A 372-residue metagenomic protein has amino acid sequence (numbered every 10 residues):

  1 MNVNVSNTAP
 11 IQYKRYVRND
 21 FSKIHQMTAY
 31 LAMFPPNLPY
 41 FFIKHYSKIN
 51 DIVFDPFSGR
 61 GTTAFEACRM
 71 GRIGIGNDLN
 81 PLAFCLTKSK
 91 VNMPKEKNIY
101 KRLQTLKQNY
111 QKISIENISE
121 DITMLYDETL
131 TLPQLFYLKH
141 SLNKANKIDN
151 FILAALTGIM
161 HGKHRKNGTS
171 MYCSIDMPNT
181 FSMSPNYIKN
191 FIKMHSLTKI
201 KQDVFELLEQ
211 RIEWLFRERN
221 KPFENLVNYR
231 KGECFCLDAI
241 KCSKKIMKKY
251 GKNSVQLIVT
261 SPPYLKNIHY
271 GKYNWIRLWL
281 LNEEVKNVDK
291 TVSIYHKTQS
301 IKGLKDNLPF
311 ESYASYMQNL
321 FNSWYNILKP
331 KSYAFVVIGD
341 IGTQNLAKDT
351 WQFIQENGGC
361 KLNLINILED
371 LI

Functional and structural regions predicted by a protein language model:
M1-I49: S-adenosyl-L-methionine
F34-L38, F42-Q111, K199-K244, L257-N287 (+4 more regions): Conserved S-adenosyl-L-methionine
I52, K331-F335: Short glycine-centered segments of the SAM/dcSAM-binding site in methyltransferase folds
L82-A145, E283-S300: Conserved phosphoryl-transfer catalytic core
L135-T260, L265-I268: SAM-dependent nucleic-acid methyltransferase catalytic core
K245-L257, P263-P330: SAM-dependent methyltransferase catalytic-core segment centered on the flexible catalytic loop and adjoining short
N319-S323, L346-G358: Short alpha-helix
G342-T343, C360-I372: Class I S-adenosyl-L-methionine
